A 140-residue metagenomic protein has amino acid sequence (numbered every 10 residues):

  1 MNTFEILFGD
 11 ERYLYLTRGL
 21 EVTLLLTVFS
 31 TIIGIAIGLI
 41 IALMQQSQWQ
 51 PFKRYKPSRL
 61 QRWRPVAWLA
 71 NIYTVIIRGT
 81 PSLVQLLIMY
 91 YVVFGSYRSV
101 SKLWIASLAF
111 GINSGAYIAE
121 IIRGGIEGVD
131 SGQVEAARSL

Functional and structural regions predicted by a protein language model:
M1-L140: Transmembrane alpha-helices and adjacent helix-loop boundaries
